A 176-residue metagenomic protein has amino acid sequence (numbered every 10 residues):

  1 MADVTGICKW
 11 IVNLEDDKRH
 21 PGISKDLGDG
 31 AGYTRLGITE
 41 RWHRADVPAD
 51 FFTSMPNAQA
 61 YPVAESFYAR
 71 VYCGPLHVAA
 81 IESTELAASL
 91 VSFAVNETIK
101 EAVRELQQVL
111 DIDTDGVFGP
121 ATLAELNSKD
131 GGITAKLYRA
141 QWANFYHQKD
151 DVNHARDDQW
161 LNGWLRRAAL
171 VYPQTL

Functional and structural regions predicted by a protein language model:
M1-L176: Cell-wall polysaccharide-cleaving catalytic domain and substrate-binding groove, primarily in peptidoglycan/chitin
